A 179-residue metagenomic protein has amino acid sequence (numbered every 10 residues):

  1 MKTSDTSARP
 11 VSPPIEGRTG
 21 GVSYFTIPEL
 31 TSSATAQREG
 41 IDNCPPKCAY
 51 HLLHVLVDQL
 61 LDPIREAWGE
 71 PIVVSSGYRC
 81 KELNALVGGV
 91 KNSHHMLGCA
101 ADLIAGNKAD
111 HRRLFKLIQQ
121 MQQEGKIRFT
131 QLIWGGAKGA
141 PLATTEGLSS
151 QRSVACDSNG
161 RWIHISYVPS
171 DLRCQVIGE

Functional and structural regions predicted by a protein language model:
M1-R65, V168-E179: Extracytoplasmic cell-surface/polysaccharide-interacting catalytic and binding patches
S4, A105-E179: Catalytic cores and adjacent binding grooves of peptidoglycan-active enzymes
L56-L60, L83, C99, D110 (+1 more regions): Amphipathic alpha-helical interface surfaces
D58-G88: Extended, low-complexity, intrinsically disordered C-terminal regulatory tails of eukaryotic serine/threonine kinases
I72, A101, I163: A broad, low-specificity signal marking well-ordered, structured residues that form hydrophobic/aromatic
G88-S93, Q151-A155: Catalytic micro-motifs at enzyme active sites that drive phosphoryl/nucleotidyl and oxygen chemistry
K91-R113: Acidic, His- and aromatic-enriched active-site or binding-groove loops in soluble protein domains that engage sugars
